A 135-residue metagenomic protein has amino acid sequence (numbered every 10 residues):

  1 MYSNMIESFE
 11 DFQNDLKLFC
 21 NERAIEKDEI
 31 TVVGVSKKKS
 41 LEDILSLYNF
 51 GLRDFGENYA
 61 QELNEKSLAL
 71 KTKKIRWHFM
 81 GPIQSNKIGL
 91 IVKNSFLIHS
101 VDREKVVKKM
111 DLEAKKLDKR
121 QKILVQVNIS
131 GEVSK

Functional and structural regions predicted by a protein language model:
M1-K135: Conserved alpha/beta-domain cores
